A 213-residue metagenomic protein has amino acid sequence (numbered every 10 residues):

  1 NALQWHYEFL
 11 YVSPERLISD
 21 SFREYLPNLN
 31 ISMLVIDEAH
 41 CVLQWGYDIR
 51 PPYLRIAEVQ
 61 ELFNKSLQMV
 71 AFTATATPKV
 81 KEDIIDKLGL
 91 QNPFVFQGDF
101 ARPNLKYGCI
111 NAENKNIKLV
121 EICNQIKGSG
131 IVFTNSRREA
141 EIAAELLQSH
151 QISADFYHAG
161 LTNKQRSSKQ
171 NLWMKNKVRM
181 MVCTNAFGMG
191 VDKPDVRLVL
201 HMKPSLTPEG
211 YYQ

Functional and structural regions predicted by a protein language model:
N1-Q213: Helicase motor core with emphasis on the C-terminal RecA-like subdomain
